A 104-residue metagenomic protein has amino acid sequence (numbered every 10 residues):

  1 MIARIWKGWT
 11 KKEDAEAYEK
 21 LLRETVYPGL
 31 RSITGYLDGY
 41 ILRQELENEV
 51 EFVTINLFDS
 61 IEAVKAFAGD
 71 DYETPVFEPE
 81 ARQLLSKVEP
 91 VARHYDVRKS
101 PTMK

Functional and structural regions predicted by a protein language model:
M1-I2, Y18, Y36-G39: Short, flexible segments with low predicted structural confidence
I2, Y40-V50, V76-K104: Glycine-rich beta-strand-turn "strand-cap" elements at beta-sheet edges
I2-W9, Y40-D70: Short, well-ordered beta-strand segments in beta-rich or mixed alpha/beta enzyme and ligand-binding folds
W9-L22: Short, surface-exposed ligand-recognition loops at beta-strand->loop->(often short) alpha-helix junctions that present
K12, D59-S60, D96-K99: Non-catalytic surface loops within mature trypsin-like serine protease
D14-E16, Y27-P28, L42-E45: Intrinsically disordered, low-complexity segments enriched in polar/charged residues with Gly/Pro, especially when
E16-Y18, E49, V64-A66, T102-K104: Short acidic, gly/pro-rich beta-turn/loop elements at beta-sheet edges and active-site/ligand-binding grooves
E24-I33, L37-D38, L57-R93: An amphipathic, aromatic/His-enriched active-site/gating alpha helix that lines ligand/cofactor pockets
